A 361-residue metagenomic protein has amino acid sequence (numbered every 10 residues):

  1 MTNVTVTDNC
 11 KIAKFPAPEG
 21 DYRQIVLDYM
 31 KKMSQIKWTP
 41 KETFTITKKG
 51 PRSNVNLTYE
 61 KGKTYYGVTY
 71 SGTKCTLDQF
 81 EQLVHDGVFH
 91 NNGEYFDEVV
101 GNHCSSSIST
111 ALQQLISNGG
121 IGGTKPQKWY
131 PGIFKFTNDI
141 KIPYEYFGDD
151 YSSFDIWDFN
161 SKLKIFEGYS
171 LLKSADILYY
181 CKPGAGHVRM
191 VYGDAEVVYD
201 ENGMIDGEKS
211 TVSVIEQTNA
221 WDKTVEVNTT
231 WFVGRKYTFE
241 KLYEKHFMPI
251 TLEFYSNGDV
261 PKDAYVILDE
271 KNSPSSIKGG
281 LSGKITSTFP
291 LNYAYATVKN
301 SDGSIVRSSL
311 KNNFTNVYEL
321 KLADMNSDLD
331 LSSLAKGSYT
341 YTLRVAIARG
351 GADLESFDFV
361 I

Functional and structural regions predicted by a protein language model:
T2-S117: N-terminal capping segments
G119-W221: ...with weaker cross-activation on analogous glycine-rich loops/strands in unrelated enzymes
I250-G280: Short, compositionally biased P/S/T/A/G/V-rich stretches that sit at domain boundaries
I277-F289: Aromatic/hydrophobic beta-strand junction motif of beta-rich domains
N313-D330: Aromatic sugar-binding surface patches on proteins that engage polysaccharides or sugar-phosphate polymers
D328-S338: Surface-exposed, short loops/turns at beta-strand junctions within beta-sandwich domains
T340-A346: Extracellular recognition modules
R349-I361: Short beta-strand elements
